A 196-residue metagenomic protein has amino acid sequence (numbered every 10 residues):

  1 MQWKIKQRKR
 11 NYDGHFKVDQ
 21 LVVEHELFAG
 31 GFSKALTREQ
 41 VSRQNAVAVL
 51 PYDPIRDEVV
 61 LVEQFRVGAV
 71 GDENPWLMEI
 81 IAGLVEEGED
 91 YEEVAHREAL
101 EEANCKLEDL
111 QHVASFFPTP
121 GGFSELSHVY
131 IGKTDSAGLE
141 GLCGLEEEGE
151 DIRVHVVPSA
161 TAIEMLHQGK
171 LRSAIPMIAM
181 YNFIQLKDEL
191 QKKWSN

Functional and structural regions predicted by a protein language model:
W3, Q7, E63, A69 (+6 more regions): Nudix hydrolase/Nudix homology domain
N11-R56: Acidic, metal-coordinating catalytic segment for phosphate/diphosphate chemistry, firing primarily on the Nudix
V18-Q20, L61, V129-I131, V154-V156: Conserved hydrophobic/aromatic beta-strand scaffold that supports enzyme active sites
V22-F28, T119-E140: Active-site-adjacent beta-strand/loop module that shapes the phosphate/pyrophosphate-binding cleft
E26-L27, D53-I55, F65, K133-A137 (+1 more regions): Short loop segments at secondary-structure junctions
R38-V41, E58-R97, L139, E146-E148 (+1 more regions): Conserved Nudix-box catalytic region and its N-terminal flanking loop in Nudix hydrolases and closely related
E92, A103-V113, F123: Short, structured loop/turn "capping" segments at alpha-beta junctions
